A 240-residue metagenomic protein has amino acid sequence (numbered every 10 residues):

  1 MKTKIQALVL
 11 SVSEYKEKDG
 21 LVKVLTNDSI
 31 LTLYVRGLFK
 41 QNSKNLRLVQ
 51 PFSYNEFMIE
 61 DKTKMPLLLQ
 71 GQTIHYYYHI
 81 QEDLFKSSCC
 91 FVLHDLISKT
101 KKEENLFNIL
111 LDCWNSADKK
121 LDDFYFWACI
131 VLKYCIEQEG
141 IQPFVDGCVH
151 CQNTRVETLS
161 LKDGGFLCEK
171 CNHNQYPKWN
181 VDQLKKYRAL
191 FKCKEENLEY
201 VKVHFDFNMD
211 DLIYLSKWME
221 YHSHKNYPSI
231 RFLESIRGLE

Functional and structural regions predicted by a protein language model:
M1-G20, L25-E240: Non-catalytic alpha-helical scaffolds and adjoining flexible linkers that form interface surfaces for assembly
